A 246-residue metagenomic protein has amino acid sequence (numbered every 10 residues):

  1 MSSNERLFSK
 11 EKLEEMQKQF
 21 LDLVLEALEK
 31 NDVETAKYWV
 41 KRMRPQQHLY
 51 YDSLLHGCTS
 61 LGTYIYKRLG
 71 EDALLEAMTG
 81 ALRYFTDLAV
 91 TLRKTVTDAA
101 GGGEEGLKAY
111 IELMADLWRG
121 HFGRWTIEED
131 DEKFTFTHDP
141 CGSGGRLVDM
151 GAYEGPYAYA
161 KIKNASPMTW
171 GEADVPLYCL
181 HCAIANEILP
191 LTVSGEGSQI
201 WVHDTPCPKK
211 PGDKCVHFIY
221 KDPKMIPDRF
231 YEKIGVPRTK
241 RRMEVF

Functional and structural regions predicted by a protein language model:
M1-A185, L191-K214, K221-F246: N-terminal accessory segment detector
